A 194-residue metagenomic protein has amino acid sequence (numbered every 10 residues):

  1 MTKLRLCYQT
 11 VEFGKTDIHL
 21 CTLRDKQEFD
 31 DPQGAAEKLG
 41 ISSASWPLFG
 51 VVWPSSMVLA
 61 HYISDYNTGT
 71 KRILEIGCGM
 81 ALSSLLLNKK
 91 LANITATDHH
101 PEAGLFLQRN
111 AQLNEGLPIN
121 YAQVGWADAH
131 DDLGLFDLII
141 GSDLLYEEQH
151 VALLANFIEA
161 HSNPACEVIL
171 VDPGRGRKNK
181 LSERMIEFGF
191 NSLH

Functional and structural regions predicted by a protein language model:
M1-H194: S-adenosylmethionine-dependent methyltransferases
